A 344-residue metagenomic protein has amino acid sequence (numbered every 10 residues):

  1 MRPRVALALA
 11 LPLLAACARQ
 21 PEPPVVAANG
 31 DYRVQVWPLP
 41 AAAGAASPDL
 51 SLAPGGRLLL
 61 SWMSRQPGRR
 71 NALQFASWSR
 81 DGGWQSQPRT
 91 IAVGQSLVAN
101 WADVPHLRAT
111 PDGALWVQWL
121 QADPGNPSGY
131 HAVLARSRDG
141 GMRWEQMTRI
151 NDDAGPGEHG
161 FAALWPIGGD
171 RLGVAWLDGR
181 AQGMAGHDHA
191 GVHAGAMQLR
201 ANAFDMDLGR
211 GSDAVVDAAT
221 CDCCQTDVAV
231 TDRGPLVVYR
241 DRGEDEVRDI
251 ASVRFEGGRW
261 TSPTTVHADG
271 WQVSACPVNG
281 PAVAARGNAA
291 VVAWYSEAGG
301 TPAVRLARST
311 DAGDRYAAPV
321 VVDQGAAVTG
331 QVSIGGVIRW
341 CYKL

Functional and structural regions predicted by a protein language model:
M1-L7: Bacterial N-terminal signal peptides that target proteins for export
L13-A16: C-terminal motif of bacterial Sec signal peptides marking the signal peptidase cleavage site
A18-L344: Extracellular, repeat-based ectodomains that mediate carbohydrate processing or recognition
